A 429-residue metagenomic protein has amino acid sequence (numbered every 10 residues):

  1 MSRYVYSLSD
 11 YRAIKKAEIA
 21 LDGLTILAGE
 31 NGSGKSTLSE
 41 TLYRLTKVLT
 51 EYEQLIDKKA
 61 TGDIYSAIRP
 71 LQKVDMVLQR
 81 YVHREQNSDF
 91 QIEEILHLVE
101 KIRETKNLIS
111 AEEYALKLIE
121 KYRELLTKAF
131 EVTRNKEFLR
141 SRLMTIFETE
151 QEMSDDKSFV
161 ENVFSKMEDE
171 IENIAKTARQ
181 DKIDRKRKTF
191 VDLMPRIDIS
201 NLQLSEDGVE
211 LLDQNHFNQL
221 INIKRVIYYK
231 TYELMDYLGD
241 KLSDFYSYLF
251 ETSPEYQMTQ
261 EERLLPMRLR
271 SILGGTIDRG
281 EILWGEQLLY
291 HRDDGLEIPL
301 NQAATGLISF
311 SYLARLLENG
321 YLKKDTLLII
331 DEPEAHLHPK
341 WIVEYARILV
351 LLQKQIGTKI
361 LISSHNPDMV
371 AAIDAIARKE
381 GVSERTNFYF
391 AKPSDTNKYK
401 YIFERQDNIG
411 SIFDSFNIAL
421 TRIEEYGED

Functional and structural regions predicted by a protein language model:
M1-E51, Y290-G427: Switch/communication elements of ASCE P-loop NTPase nucleotide-binding domains
V5-S7, V48-D325, S394-D429: Phosphate-coordinating catalytic segments in nucleotide- and nucleic-acid-processing enzymes
